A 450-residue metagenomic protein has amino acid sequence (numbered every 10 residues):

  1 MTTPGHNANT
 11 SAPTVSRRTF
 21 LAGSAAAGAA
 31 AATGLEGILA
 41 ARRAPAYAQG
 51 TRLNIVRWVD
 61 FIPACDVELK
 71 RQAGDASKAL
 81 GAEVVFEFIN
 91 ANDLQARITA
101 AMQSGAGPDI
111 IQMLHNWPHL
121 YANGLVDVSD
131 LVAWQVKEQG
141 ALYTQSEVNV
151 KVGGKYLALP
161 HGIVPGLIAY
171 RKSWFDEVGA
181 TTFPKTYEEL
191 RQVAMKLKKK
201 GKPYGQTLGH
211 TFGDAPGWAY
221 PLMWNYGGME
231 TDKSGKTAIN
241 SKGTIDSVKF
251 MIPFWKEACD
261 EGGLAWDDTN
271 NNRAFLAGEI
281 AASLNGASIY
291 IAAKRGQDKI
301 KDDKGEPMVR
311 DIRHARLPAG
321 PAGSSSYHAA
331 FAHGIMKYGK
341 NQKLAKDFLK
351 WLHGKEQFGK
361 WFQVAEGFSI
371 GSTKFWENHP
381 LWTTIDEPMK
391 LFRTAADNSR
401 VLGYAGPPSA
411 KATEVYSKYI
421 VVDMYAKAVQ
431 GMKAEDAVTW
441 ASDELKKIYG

Functional and structural regions predicted by a protein language model:
M1-V15: N-terminal secretory signal peptides
A12-T19, A30-Q49: N-terminal twin-arginine translocation
Q72-L142, K151, S173-K185, N272-A274 (+2 more regions): Extracytoplasmic "Venus flytrap"/periplasmic binding protein-like
E87, K151, P160, E387-E444 (+1 more regions): C-terminal capping/gating helix-and-loop segments adjacent to ligand/active sites or protein-protein/ligand interfaces
L114-L167, R191, W218, P307-P318 (+1 more regions): Hinge/lid segment of periplasmic solute-binding proteins
N116, S288-M308, G320-I420: C-terminal lobe and pocket-closing loops of periplasmic/extracytoplasmic Venus-flytrap solute-binding proteins
V152-H161, G166, E188-T237, I280: Extracytoplasmic/periplasmic solute-binding protein
A194-L197, S234-A265, R313, L317: Glycine-centered hinge/linker elements that transmit conformational signals in sensory and ligand-binding systems
